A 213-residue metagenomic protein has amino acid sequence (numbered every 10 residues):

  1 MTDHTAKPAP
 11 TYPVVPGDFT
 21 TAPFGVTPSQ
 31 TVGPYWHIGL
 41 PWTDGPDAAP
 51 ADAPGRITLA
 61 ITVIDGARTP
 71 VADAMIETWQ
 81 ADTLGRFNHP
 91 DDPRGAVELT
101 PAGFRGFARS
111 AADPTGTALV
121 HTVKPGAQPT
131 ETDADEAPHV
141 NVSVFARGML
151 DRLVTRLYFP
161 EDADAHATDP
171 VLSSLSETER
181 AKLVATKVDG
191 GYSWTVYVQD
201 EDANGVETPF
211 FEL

Functional and structural regions predicted by a protein language model:
T2-L213: Beta-strand-dominated extracellular/periplasmic modules and repeats in secreted or surface-exposed proteins
